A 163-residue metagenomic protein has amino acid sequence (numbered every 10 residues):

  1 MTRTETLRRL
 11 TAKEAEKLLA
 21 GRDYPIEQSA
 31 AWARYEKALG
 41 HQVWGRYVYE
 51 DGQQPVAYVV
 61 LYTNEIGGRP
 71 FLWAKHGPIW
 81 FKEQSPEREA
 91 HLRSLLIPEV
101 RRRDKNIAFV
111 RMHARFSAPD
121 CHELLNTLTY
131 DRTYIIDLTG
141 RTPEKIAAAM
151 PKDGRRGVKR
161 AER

Functional and structural regions predicted by a protein language model:
M1-A33, E162-R163: Short amphipathic alpha-helix that is part of the acyltransferase structural core
T2-L10, H122-R163: Acyltransferase donor/substrate-recognition loop-hinge adjacent to the catalytic core
E16, I97, V158: Short glycine-/small-residue-rich flexible loop motifs, especially phosphate/cofactor-binding loops
E27, R88-L92, D153: Soluble or luminal CAZymes and related metallo-dependent hydrolases
A31-Y35, H122-E123: Short, P/G- and charge-enriched loop/turn segments at secondary-structure junctions
R34-K105: Conserved donor-binding loop and adjoining core beta-sheet/short helix segment in diverse acyl/aminoacyl transferases
I79-F81, R115-P119, R141: A short acidic, glycine/proline-enriched capping/turn motif at secondary-structure boundaries, especially helix N-cap
E87-D137: Non-catalytic accessory segments adjacent to catalytic cores
